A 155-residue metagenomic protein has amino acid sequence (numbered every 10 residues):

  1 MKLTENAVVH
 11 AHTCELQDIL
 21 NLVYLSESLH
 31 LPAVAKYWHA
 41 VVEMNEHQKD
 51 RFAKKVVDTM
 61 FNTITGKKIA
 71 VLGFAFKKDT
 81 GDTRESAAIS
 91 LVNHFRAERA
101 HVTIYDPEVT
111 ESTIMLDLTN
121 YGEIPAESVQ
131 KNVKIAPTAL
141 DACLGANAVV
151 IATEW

Functional and structural regions predicted by a protein language model:
M1-W155: Structural/interface elements that position substrates and couple domains in central-metabolism enzymes
